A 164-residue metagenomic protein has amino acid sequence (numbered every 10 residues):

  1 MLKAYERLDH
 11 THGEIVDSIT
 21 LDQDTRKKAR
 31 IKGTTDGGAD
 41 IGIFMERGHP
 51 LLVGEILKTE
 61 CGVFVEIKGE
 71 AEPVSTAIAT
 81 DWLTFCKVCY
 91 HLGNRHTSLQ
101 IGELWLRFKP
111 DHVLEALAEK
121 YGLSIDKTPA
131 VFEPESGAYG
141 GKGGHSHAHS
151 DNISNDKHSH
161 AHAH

Functional and structural regions predicted by a protein language model:
M1-G13, K109, L114-H164: Helix-rich terminal scaffold detector
M1-T25, I101-G102: Extended boundary segments
T34-G42, E46, G102-E103: Short, structured beta-strand/loop micro-motifs enriched in basic residues and often containing a Trp
G42, S75, W105-K109: A generic structural motif
M45, L51, L57-T59: Short, well-ordered loop/turn sites that connect or cap secondary structure elements
H49-L52, V65, L106, S124: Small-residue-biased structural context
E66-A79: Short glycine-/aliphatic-rich beta-strand segments at the starts of folded cytosolic domains
D81-T128: Conserved, well-structured core segments that form or line functional sites
